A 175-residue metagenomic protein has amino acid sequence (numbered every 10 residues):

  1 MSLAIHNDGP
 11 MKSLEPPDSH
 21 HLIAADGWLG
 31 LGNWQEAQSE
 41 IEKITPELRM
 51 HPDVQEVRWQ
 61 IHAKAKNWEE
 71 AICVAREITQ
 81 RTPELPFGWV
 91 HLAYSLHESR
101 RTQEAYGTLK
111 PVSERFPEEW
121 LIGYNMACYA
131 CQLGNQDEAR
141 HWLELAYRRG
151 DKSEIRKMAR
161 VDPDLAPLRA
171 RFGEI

Functional and structural regions predicted by a protein language model:
S2-D8, S153-I175: Terminal, low-structured helical/coil segments at or just beyond the last alpha-helical repeat
L14-K64: Alpha-helical segment of the N-proximal tetratricopeptide repeat
E15, R49, P83, F116-P117 (+1 more regions): Short coil turns that delineate tetratricopeptide repeat
I23, V57, H91, N125 (+1 more regions): "A position-specific structural signal for the A-helix of alpha-solenoid helical repeats
D53-L121: Alpha-helical adaptor scaffolds
W120, C131-E154: TPR/TPR-like (Sel1-like) alpha-helical repeat modules
